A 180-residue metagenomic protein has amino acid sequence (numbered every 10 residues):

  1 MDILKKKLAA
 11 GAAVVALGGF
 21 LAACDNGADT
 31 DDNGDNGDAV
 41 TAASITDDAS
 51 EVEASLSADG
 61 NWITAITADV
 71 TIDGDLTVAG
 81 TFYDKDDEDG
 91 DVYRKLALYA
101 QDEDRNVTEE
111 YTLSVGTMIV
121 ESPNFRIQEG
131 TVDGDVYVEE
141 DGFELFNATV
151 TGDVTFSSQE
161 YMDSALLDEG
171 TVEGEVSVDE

Functional and structural regions predicted by a protein language model:
M1-A10: Bacterial Sec-dependent N-terminal signal peptides
A9-L17: Hydrophobic helical h-region of N-terminal Sec-dependent signal peptides in bacterial secretory/periplasmic proteins
G19-A23: C-terminal motif of bacterial Sec signal peptides marking the signal peptidase cleavage site
D25-A28: Bacterial signal peptide processing site
D31-A58: N-terminal low-complexity, Pro/Thr/Ser-rich intrinsically disordered segments that act as propeptides or flexible
A39-T41, T71-V115: Acidic (Asp/Glu) and glycine-rich low-complexity loops/linkers that are typically intrinsically disordered
D47-D48, A54-D86: Long, low-hydrophobicity ectodomains and other hydrophilic envelope-associated domains
N61-I63, D69, D75, Y93-K95 (+10 more regions): Detector for repetitive beta-architecture
